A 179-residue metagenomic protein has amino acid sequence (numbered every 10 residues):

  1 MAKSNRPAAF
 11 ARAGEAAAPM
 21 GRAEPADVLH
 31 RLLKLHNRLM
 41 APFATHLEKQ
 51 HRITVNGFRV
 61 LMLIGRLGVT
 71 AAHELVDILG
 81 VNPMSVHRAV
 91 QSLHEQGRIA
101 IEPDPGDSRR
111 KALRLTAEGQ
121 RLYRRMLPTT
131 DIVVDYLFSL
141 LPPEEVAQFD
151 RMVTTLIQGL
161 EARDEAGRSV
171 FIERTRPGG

Functional and structural regions predicted by a protein language model:
M1-G21, E144-G179: C-terminal regulatory/oligomerization modules of transcriptional regulators
M1-Q50: N-terminal leader segment of winged-helix/HTH proteins
K3-E15, Q91-T154: Charged, amphipathic alpha-helical coiled-coil/dimerization segments
P19, A23, D27-H30, K34 (+10 more regions): Residues at secondary-structure transition points
A23, H30, A41-S85, V90 (+1 more regions): N-terminal helix-turn-helix DNA-binding core of bacterial DNA-binding proteins
L39-H46, L79, L122-L141, L156-G167: Alpha-helical linker/hinge and terminal dimerization helices associated with HTH transcriptional regulators
